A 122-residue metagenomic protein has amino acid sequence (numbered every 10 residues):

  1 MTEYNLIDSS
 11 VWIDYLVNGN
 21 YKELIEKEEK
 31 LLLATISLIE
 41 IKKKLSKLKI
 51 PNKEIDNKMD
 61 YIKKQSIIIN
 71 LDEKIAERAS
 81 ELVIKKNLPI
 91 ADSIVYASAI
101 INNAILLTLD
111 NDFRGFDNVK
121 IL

Functional and structural regions predicted by a protein language model:
M1-L33, L45-N57, Q65: Short, well-structured N-terminal submotif of metal-dependent ribonuclease cores
M1-Y4, A97-L122: Acidic, PIN/NYN-like endoribonuclease modules and their adjacent C-terminal/linker elements
I7-D8, L33-T35, E54, N87-P89 (+2 more regions): Histidine- and aromatic-rich ligand-binding microenvironments
W12-I13, Y21, L38, A76 (+1 more regions): A generic structural signal for short hydrophobic patches within well-formed alpha-helices
L38, D56-M59, D72, A76: A general structural signal for well-ordered alpha-helical segments in protein cores
I67-I105, L109: Active-site neighborhoods of divalent-metal-dependent phosphate/nucleic-acid chemistry enzymes
